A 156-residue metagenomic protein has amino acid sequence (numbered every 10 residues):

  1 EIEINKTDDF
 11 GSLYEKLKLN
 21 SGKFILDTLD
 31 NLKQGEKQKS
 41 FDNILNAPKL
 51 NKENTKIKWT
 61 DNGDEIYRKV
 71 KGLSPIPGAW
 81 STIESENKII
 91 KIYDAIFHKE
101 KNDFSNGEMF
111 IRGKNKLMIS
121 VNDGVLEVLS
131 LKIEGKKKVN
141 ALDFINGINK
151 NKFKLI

Functional and structural regions predicted by a protein language model:
E1-H98: Active-site-proximal loop/hinge segments within enzyme catalytic domains
T60-I156: An anion-binding loop in the catalytic cleft
